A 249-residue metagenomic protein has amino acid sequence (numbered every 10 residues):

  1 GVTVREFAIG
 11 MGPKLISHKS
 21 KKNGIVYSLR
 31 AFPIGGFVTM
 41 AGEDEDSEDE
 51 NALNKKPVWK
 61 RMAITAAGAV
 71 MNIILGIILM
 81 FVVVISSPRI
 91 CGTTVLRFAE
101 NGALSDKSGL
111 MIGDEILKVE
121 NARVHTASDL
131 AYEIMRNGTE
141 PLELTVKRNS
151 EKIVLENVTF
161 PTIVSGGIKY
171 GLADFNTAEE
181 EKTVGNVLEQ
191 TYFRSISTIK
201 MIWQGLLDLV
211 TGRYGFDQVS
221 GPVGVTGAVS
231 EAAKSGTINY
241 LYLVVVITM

Functional and structural regions predicted by a protein language model:
G1-E48, M249: Small-residue-rich helix-interface/hinge motifs
V2-R5, P88-L104: Alpha-helical transmembrane signal-anchor/signal-peptide segments
S17-H18, A66, S128-E133, N157-V158: Short beta-alpha junctions and helix-cap segments that line functional grooves
I25-R97: Internal alpha-helical transmembrane segments
A52, K56, T159-M249: Functional transmembrane alpha-helices
I77, F81, L130, I196 (+1 more regions): Cleft-lining beta-strand/loop regions that shape enzyme active-site pockets
S105-A127: Conserved PDZ fold ligand-binding element
M111, L117-K118, A131-L172, N176: PDZ-domain C-terminal substructure recognizer with occasional recognition of PDZ-binding tails
